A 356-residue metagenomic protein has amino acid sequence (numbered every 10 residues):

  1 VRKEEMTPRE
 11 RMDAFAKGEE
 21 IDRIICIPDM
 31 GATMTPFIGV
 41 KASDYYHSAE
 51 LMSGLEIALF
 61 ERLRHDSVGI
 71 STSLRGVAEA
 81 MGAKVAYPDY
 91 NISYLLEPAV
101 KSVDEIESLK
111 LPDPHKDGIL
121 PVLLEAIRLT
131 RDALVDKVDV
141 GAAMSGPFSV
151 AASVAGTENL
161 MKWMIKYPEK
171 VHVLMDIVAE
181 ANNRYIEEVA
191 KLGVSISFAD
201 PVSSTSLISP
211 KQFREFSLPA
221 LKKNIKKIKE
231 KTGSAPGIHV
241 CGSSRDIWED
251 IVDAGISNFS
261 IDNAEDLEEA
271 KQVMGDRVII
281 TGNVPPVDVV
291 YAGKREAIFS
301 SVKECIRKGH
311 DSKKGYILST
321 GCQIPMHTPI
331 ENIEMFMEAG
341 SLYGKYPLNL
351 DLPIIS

Functional and structural regions predicted by a protein language model:
V1-M34, V40-S43, L55, D66 (+3 more regions): Active-site loop segments of alpha/beta catalytic cores
D44-G54, E61-L63: Short, structured active-site "lid" loops
E56-V85: Glycine-rich, N-terminal phosphate-binding loop and its surrounding beta-alpha-beta segment
M81, E105, K314-I317: Flexible, glycine-rich active-site loops centered on histidine and acidic residues that chelate a metal or position
A99-E107: Membrane-interface helix-loop-helix modules in multi-pass inner-membrane proteins
